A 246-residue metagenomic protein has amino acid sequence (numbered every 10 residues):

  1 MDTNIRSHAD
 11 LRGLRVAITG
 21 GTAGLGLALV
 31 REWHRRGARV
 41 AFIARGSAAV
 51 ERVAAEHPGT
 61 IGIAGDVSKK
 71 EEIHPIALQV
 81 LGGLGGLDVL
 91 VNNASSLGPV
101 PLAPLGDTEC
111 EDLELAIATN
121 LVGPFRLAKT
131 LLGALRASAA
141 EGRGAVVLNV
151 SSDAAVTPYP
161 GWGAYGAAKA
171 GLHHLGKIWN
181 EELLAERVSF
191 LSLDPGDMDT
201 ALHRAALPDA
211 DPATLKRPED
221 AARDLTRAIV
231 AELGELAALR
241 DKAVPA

Functional and structural regions predicted by a protein language model:
T22-A23: Conserved glycine-rich cofactor-binding loop
R36-R52: Conserved glycine-rich Rossmann-like NAD(P)H-binding loop of the short-chain dehydrogenase/reductase
N93-P101: Conserved NAD(P)H cofactor-binding loop of Rossmann-fold oxidoreductase domains
P101-L105, E109-E114: Substrate-binding pocket helix/loop in short-chain dehydrogenase/reductase
A128, A168: Active-site helix of classical SDR
S152: Residue(s) in the substrate-gating loop at a strand-loop-helix junction that position the organic substrate next
A185-V188, S192-L193, T200, P208-A246: C-terminal helical subdomain
